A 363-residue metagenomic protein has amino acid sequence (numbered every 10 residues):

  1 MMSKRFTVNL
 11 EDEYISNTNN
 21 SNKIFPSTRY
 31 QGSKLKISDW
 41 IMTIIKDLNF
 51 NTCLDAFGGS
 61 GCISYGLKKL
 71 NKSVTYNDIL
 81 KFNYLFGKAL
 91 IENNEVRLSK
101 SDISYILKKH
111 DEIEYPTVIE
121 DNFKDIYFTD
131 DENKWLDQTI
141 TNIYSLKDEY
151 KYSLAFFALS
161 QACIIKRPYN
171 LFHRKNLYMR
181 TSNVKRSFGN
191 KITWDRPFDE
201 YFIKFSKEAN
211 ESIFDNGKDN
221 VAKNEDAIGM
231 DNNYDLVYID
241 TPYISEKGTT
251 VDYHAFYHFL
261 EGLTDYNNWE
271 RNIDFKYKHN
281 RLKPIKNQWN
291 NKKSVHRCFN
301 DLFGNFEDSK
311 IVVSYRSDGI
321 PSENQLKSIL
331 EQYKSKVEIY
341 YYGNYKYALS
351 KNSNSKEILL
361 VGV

Functional and structural regions predicted by a protein language model:
M2-L54, C62-K69, N93: S-adenosyl-L-methionine
T18, Y127-Y253, D265-L282: SAM-dependent nucleic-acid methyltransferase catalytic core
I41, C53-L67, Y76-K81, N232-Y253 (+1 more regions): Conserved proline-anchored active-site loop of SAM-dependent methyltransferases that bridges a beta-strand
N51-Y115, E120-K124, Q138-T141, S153 (+4 more regions): SAM cofactor-binding core of SAM-dependent methyltransferases, primarily the Rossmann-like beta-alpha-beta module
G248, Y257-N287, G304, K310-V312 (+1 more regions): Class I S-adenosyl-L-methionine
G248-F256, S294-F299: A short, conserved alpha-helix within the catalytic core of class I
L282-K334, Y342: Conserved Class I SAM-dependent methyltransferase catalytic core
E323-K327, Y333-V363: Class I S-adenosyl-L-methionine
